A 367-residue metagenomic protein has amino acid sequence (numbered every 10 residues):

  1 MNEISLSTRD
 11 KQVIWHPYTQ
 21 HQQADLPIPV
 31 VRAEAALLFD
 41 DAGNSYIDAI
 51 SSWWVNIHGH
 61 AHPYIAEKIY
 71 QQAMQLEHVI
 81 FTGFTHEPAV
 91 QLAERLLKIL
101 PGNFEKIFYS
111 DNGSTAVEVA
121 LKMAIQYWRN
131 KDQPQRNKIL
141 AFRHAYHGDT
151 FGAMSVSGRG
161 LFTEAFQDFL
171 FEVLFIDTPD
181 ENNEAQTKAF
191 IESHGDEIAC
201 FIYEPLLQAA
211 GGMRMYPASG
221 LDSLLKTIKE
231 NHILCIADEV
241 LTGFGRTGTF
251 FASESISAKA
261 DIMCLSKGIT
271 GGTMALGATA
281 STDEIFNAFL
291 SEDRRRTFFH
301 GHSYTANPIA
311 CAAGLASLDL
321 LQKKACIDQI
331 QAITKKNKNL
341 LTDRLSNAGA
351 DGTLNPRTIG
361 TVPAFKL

Functional and structural regions predicted by a protein language model:
M1-L367: Conserved N-terminal phosphate-binding loop of PLP-dependent enzymes in the Aspartate aminotransferase
